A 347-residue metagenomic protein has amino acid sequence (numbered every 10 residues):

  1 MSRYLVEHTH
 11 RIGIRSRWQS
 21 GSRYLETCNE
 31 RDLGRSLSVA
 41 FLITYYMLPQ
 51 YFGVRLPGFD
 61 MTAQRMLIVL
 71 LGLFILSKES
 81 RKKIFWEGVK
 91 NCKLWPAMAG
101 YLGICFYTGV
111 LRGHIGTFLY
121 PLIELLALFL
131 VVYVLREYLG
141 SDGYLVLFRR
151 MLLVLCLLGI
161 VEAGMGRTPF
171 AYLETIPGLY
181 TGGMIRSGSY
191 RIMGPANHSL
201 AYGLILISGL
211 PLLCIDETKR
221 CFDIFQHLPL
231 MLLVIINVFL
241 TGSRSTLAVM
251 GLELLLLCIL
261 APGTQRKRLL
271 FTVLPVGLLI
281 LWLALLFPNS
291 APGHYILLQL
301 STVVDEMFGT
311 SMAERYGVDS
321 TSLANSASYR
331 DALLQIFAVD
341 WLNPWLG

Functional and structural regions predicted by a protein language model:
M1-R81, G103-T108: N-terminal signal-anchor transmembrane segment
N29-F41, I84-A99, Y144-F148, F225-H227: Membrane-interfacial loop-to-transmembrane alpha-helix junctions, especially the N-terminal start
M47-P57, Y180-P195, R315-V318, S328-A332: Juxtamembrane membrane-water interface segments that cap and precede transmembrane helices
D60-S77, L119-L130, Y202-L210, A248-L255: Membrane-embedded alpha-helical segments of multi-pass membrane proteins, especially the transmembrane helices
K93-G103, G113-E137, L152: Aromatic-anchored transmembrane helix interface
V146-E174, M184-G188, G194-A261: Alpha-helical transmembrane segments of multi-pass inner-membrane proteins
L157, G164-G166, A261-V318, L342: A membrane-periplasm/extracellular boundary helix in multi-pass inner-membrane enzymes that assemble envelope glycans
E306-G347: TM-adjacent membrane-interface loops and short helices in multi-pass inner/ER membrane proteins
